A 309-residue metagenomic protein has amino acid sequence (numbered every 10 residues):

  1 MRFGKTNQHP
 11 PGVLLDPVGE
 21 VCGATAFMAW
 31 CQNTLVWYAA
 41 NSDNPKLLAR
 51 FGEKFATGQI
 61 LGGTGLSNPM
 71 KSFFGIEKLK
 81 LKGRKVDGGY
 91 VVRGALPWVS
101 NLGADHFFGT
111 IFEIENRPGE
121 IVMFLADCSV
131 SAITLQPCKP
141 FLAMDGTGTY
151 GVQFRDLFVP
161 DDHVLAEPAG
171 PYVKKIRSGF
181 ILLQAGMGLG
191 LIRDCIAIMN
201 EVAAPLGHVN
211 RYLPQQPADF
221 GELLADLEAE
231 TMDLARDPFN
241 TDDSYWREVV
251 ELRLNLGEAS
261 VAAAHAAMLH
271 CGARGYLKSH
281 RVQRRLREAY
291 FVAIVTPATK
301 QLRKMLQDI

Functional and structural regions predicted by a protein language model:
M1-A95: Glycine-rich flavin
Q8-H9, K85, D162-G170, G272: Acidic-glycine-rich active-site phosphate/pyrophosphate-binding loop
A95-V130: DPxDG-like acidic metal-binding loop motif
K139-A225: Glycine-rich beta->alpha junctions and the first turn(s) of the following alpha-helix
G190, A218-A225, V250, L254-V261 (+1 more regions): Generic structural signal for well-ordered, non-transmembrane alpha-helical segments in soluble/cytosolic regions
A204, A225-E258, H265-L277: C-terminal helix-coil-helix/basic helical segment that borders enzyme active sites and/or dimer interfaces and provides
R211-D219, D243-V250, H280: Short, charged, amphipathic alpha-helical segments
A273-I309: Glycine-rich phosphate/cofactor-binding loops in nucleotide/flavin-utilizing enzymes
